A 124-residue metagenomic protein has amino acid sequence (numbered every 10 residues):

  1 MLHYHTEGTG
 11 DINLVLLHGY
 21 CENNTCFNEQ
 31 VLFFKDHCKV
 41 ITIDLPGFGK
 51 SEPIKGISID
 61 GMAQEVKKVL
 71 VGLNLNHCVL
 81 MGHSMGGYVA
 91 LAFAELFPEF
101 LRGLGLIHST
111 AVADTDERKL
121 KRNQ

Functional and structural regions predicted by a protein language model:
M1-E7: A short loop-to-beta-strand scaffold at the N-terminal edge of the catalytic core in hydrolase folds
E7-L14, C38: Proline/glycine-enriched tight loop/beta-turn segments at coil->beta junctions that connect or precede beta-strands
D11, G19-E22, S84: Active-site glycine-rich loops that stabilize anionic/oxyanionic intermediates across multiple enzyme folds
L16-G19, T42: Structural cue for short, hydrophobic secondary-structure segments
G19-V31: The serine-hydrolase catalytic nucleophile loop
C21, L45-G49, A111: Alpha/beta-hydrolase active-site loop signature
E29-M81, L96-F100: Active-site loop/oxyanion-hole signature of alpha/beta-hydrolase fold enzymes
Y88-L96, F100-Q124: Flexible "cap/lid" loop of the alpha/beta hydrolase fold
